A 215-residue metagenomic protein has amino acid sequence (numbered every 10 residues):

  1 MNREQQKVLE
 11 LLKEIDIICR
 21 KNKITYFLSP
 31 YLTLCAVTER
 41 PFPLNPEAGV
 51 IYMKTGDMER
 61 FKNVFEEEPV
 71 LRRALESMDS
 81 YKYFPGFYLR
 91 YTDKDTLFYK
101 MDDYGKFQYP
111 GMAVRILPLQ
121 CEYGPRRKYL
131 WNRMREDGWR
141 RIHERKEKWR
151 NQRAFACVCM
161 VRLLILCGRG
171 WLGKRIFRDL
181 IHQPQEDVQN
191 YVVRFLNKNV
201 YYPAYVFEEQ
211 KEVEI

Functional and structural regions predicted by a protein language model:
M1-R20, K62-G124, I142-I215: Conserved catalytic core of two-metal-ion nucleotidyltransferases
D16-G49, M53, M58: Active-site nucleotide-donor binding segment shared across nucleotidyl transfer reactions
L44, K54, P125, G168-R169: Helix N-cap and loop-to-helix transition residues
C121, R133-R135: Aromatic- and glycine-enriched beta-alpha-beta binding-site module
P125-N132: A short secondary-structure junction signal
